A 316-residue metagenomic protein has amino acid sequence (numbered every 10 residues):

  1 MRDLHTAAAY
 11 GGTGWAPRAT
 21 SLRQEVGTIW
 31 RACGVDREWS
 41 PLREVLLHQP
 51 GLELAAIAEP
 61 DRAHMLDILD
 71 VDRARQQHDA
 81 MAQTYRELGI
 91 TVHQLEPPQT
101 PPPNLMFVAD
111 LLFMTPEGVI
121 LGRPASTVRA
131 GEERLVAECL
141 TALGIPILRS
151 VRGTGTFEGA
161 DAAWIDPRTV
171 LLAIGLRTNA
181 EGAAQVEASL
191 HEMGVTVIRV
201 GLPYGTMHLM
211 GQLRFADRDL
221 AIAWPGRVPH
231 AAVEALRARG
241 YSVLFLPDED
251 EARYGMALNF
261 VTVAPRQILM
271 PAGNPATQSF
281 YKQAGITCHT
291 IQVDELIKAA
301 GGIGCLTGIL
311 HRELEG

Functional and structural regions predicted by a protein language model:
M1-G316: The feature marks the mature, well-folded catalytic cores of soluble enzymes
